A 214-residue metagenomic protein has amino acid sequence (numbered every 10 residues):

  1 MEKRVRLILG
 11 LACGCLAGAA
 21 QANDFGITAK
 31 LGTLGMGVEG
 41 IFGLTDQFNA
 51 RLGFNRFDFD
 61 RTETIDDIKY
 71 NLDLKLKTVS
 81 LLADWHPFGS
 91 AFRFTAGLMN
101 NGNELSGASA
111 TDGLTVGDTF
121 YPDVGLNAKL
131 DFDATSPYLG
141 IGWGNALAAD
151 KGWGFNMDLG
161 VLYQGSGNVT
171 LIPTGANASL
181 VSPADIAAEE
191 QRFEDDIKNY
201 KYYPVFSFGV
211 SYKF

Functional and structural regions predicted by a protein language model:
L16-D24: Sec/Tat signal peptide C-region and signal peptidase I cleavage site
F25, F48-A50, A91-F94, W153: Repeated loop/turn-to-beta-strand initiation elements of outer-membrane beta-barrel proteins
I27-F42, A149, Y200-Y202: Solvent-exposed loop/turn segments connecting transmembrane beta-strands in outer-membrane beta-barrel proteins
A29, V38-F42, L81-W85, A96 (+3 more regions): Residues on the lipid-exposed face of transmembrane beta-strands in outer-membrane beta-barrel proteins
L31-G35, F54-D60, P87, L98-E104 (+3 more regions): Transmembrane beta-strands of outer-membrane beta-barrel pores
T45-Q47, F88-S90, A146-D150, Y203: Outer-membrane beta-barrel channels and translocator barrels
F54-L81, N103-S136, G165-V205: Extracellular/periplasm-exposed beta-strand and loop segments of Gram-negative cell-envelope proteins, dominated by
D84, F88, G152, K201-F214: Outer-membrane beta-barrel "beta-signal"
